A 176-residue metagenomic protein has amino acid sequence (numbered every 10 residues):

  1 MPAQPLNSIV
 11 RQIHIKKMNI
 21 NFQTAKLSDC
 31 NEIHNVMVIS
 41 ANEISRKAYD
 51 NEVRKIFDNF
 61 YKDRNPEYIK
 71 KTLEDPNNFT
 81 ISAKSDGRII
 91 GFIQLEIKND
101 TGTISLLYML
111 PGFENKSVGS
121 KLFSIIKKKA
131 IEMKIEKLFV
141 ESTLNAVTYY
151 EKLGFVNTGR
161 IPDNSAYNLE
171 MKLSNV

Functional and structural regions predicted by a protein language model:
P2-N31, S174-V176: Conserved N-terminal entry element of GNAT/NAT acetyltransferase domains
A41-Y68: Conserved GNAT-fold acetyl-CoA-binding loop/helix
D63-I81, T103: A short helix-loop-beta-strand connector motif used in the catalytic cores of GNAT acetyltransferases and, in some
S82, R88-E96, T103-Y108: Conserved beta-strand in the GNAT
D100-P111, Y167-L169: Conserved acetyl-CoA binding element of GNAT-fold acetyltransferases
M109, N115-K128, K152: Conserved acetyl-CoA-binding loop-helix of GNAT-fold acetyltransferases
A130-T143: Conserved GNAT acetyl-CoA-binding A-motif
F139-E141, E151, V156-M171: Conserved catalytic-core motifs of GNAT/GCN5-like acyltransferases
